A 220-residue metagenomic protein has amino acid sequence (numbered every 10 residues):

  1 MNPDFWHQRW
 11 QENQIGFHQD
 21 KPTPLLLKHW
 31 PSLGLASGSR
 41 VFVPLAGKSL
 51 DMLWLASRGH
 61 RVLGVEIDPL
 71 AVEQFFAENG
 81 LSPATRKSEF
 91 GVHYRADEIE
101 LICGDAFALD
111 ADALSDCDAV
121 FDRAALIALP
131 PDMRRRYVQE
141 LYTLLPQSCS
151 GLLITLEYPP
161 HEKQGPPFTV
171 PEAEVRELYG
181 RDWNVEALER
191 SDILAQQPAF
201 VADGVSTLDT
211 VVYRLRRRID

Functional and structural regions predicted by a protein language model:
M1-S37, K48-D51, G64-I99, C103-A113 (+2 more regions): Class I (Rossmann-like) S-adenosyl-L-methionine-dependent methyltransferase catalytic domain, capturing the SAM-binding
S39, D118: Conserved acidic residues
F42-G47, A125: Class I SAM-dependent methyltransferase "Motif I" SAM/SAH-binding loop
A56-S57: Gly/Ala-rich phosphate-binding loop of Rossmann-like dinucleotide-binding domains, activating on the conserved
F121: A conserved beta-strand element that flanks and buttresses the S-adenosyl-L-methionine
A128-E140: A short, conserved alpha-helix within the catalytic core of class I
